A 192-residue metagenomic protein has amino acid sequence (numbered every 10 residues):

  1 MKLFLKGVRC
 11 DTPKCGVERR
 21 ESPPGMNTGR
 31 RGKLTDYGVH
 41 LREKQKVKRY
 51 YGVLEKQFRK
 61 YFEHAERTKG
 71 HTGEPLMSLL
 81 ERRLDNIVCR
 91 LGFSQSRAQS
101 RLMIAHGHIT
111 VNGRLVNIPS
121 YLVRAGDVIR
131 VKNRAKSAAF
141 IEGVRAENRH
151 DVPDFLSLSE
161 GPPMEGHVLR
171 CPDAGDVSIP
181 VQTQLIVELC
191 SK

Functional and structural regions predicted by a protein language model:
M1-L91, L115-K192: Ferredoxin-like alpha/beta domains used as RNA- or RNAP-binding modules
R90, A105-H106: Short, intrinsically disordered, mixed-charge
S94-R97, M103-I104, V123: Short, well-ordered loop/turn sites that connect or cap secondary structure elements
G107-T110, L115-N117: Glycine- and Gly-Pro-enriched alpha-helical subdomains that act as flexible, kink-prone "lid/hinge" or packing modules
